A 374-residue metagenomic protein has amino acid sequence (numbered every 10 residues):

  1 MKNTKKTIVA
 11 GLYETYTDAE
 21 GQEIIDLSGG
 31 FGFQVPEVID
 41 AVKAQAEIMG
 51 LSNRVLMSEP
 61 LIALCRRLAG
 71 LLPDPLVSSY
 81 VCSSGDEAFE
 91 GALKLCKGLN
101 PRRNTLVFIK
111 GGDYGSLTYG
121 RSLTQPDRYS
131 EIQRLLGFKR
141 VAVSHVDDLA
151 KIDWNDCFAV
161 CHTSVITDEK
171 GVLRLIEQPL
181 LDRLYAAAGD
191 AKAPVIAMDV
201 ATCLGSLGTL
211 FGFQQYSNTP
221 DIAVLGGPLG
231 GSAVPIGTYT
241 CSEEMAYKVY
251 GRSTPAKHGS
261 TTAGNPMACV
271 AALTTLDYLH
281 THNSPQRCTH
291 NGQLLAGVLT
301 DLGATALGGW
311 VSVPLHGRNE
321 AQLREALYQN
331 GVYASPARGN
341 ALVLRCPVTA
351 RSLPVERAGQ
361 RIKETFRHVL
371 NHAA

Functional and structural regions predicted by a protein language model:
E23-P101: Glycine-rich loop-to-alpha-helix module at the N-terminal edge of alpha/beta enzyme cores
A41, T261-H282: Structural motif of enzymes handling amino- and sulfur-group chemistry
C65-G171, P179: PLP-dependent aspartate aminotransferase-fold enzymes
T118-Y119, Q215-K248, G264-C269: Active-site PLP attachment segment
T163-E177, A193-Q215, P228: Conserved PLP phosphate-binding loop immediately N-terminal to the Schiff-base lysine helix in PLP-dependent enzymes
T275-G297, P354-V355: Structural signature of PLP-dependent enzymes
H280-H282, C346-A374: PLP-dependent enzyme catalytic core of the Aspartate aminotransferase-like
C288-A296, T300-L327, C346-V348: Conserved PLP-binding catalytic core of the aspartate aminotransferase-like
